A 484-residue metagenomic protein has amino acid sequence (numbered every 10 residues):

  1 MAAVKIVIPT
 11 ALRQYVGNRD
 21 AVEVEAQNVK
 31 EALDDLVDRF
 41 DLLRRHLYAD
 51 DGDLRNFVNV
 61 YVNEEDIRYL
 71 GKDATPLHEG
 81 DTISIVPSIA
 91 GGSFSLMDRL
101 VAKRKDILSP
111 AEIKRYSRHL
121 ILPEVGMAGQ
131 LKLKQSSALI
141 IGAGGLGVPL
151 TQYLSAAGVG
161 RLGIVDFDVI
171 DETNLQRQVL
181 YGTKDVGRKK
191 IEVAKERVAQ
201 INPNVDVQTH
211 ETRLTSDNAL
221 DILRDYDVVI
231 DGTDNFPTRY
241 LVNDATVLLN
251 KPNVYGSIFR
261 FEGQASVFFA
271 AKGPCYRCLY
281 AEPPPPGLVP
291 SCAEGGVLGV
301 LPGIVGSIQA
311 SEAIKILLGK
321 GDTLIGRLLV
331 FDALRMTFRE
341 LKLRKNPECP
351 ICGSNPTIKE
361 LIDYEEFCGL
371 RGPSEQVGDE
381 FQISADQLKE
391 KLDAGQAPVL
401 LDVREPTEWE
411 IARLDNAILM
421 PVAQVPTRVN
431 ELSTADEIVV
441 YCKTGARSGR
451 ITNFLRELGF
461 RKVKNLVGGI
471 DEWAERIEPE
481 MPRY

Functional and structural regions predicted by a protein language model:
M1-F94: Ubiquitin-like/PB1-type beta-grasp interaction modules and other compact soluble beta-rich domains
I89-A90, G145-V148, Y153, V159 (+4 more regions): Residue-level detector of alpha-helix initiation sites
S95-L139, L361-D363, F367-P373: N-terminal charged helix/coil linker that caps or initiates catalytic domains
L96-K103, R335-P347, I351-P398, P406-V439 (+1 more regions): Rhodanese-like catalytic fold shared by cysteine-dependent sulfurtransferases and DSP/PTP-type phosphatases
M97-V101, N202-V305, L318, T337 (+3 more regions): E1/E1-like adenylate-forming module used to activate ubiquitin-like modifiers and sulfur-carrier proteins
I107, V165-N202: Glycine-rich phosphate-binding loop and adjoining beta1-alpha1-beta2 segment of Rossmann-like nucleotide-binding folds
G129-D166: Glycine-rich adenosine-cofactor-binding loop
S307-D322: Oxidoreductase and adenylate-handling cofactor-binding alpha/beta cores
